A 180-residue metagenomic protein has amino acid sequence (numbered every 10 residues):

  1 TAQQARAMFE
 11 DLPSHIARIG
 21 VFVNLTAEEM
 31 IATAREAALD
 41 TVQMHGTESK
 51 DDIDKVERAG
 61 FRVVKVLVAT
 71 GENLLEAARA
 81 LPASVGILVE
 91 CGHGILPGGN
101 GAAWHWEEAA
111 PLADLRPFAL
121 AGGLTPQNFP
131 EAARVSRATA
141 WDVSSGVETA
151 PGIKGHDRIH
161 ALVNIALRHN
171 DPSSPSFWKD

Functional and structural regions predicted by a protein language model:
Q4-L120, L124-N128, N170: Conserved anion-binding
A5-L12, V56, A133, S144-D180: C-terminal helical cap(s) of enzyme catalytic domains, especially alpha/beta-barrels
A17-R18, W141, P175: Secondary-structure boundary/capping residues
A34-E36, L81, H105, S136-A138 (+3 more regions): Generic alpha-helical propensity signal that fires on short helical segments and nearby coil/disordered stretches
Q43-S49, G92-G99, V135-H160: Glycine-rich phosphate-binding active-site loops on the catalytic face of alpha/beta enzymes
